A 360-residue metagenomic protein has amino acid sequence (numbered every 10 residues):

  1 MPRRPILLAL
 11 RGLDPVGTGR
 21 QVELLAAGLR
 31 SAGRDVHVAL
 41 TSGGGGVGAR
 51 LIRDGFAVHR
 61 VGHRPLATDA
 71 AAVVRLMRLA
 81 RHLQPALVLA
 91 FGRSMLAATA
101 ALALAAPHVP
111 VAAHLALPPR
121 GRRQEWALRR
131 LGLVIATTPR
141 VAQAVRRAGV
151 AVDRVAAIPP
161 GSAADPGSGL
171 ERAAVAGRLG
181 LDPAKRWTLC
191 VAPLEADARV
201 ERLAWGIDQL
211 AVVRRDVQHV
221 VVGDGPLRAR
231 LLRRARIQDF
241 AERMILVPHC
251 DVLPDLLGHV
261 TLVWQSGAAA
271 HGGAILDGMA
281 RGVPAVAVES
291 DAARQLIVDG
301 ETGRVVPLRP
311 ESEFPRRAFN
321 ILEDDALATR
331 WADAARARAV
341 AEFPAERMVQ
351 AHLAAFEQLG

Functional and structural regions predicted by a protein language model:
L7, D182-A198, A204-I207: Conserved donor-binding/catalytic core segment of Leloir-type glycosyltransferases
L40, P284-V288: Short hydrophobic beta-strand element within catalytic cores of glycosyltransferases and related nucleotide-activated
A90-L96, L115-A116: Short His-centered aromatic/hydrophobic patch
A105-P139: A conserved, positively charged/aromatic
G132-V155, S162-D165: A short, active-site helix/loop in glycosyltransferases that binds the activated sugar's phosphate group
L232-P248: Nucleotide-activated donor-binding/catalytic signature segment of Leloir-type glycosyltransferases, i.e., the conserved
G258-A270, V283-P284: Acidic donor-binding loop of glycosyltransferase active sites
Q265, D299-G300, R304-E311, N320-D325: Conserved acidic donor-binding segment of nucleotide-sugar-dependent glycosyltransferases
